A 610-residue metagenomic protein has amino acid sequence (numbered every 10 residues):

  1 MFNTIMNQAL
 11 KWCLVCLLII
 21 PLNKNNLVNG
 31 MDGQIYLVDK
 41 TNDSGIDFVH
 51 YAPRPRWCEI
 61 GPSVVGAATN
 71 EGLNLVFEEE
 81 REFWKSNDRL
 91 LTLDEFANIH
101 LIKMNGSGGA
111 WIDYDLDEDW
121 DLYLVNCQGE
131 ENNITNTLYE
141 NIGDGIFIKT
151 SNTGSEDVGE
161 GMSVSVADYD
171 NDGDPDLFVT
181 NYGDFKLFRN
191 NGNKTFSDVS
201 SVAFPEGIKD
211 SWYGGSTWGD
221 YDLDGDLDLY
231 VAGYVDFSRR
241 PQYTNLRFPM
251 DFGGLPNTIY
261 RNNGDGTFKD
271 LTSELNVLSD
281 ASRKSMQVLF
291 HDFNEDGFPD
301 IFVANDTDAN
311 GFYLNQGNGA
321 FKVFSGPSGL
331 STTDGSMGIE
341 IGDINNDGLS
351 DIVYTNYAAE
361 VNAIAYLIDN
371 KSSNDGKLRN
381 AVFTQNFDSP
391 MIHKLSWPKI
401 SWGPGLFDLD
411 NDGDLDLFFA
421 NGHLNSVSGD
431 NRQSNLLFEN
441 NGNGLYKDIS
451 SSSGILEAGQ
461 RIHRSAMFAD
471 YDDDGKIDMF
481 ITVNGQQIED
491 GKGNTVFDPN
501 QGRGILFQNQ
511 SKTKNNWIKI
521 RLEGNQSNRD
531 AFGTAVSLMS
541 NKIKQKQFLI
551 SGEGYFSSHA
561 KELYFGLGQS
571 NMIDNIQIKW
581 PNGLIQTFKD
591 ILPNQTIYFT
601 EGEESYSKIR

Functional and structural regions predicted by a protein language model:
G33-Y36, L424, L445-M467, Y471-R610: Gly/Ser/Thr/Pro-enriched helix-cap/hinge segments flanking short amphipathic alpha-helices
L37-K40, I146-T153, T195-E206, G266-L278 (+3 more regions): Blade-edge beta-strand/turn elements of extracellular beta-propeller and related beta-sheet repeat scaffolds
I46-V64, E82-G108, T153-S165, F204-T217 (+7 more regions): Repeat-based blade/solenoid architectures
G106-L116, E140, E160-N171, P175 (+10 more regions): Beta-propeller blade termini
W120-N126, D172-N181, L229-G233, D300-N305 (+4 more regions): Hydrophobic beta-strand segments that make up the repeating blades of beta-propeller and related beta-repeat
V125-N133, G233-F252, A420-R432, N484-P499: Short, conserved, GDST-rich strand-edge loop motifs in beta-rich repeat architectures
Y139-E140, G253-N262, L314, S434-N440 (+1 more regions): Beta-propeller blade signature
N152-S165, T180-D184, F188-Y221, V235-M250 (+2 more regions): Asp-box/WD-like beta-propeller blade repeats and closely related beta-sheet repeat scaffolds
